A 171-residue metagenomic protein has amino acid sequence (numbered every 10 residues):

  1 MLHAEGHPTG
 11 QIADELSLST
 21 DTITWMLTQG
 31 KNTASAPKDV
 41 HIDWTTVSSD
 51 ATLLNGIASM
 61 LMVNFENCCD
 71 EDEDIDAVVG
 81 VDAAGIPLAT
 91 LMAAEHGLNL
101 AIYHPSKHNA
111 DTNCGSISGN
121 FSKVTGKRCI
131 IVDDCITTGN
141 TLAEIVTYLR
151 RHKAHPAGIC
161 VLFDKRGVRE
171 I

Functional and structural regions predicted by a protein language model:
M1-V132, T137-I171: PRPP-associated nucleotide enzymes
